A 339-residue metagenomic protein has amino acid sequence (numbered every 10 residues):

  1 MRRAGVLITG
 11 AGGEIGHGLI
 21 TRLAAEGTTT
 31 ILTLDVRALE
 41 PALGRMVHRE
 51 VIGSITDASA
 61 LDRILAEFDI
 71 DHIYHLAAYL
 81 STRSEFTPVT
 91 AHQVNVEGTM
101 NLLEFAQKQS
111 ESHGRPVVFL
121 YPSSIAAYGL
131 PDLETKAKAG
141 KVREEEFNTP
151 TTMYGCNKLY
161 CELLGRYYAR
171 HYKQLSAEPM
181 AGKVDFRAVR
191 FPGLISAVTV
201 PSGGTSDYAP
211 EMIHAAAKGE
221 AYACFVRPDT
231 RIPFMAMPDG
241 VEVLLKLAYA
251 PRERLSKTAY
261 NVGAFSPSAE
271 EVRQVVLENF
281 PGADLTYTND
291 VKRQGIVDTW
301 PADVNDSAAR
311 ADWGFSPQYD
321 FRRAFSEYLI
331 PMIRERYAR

Functional and structural regions predicted by a protein language model:
V6-E26: N-terminal Rossmann NAD(P)H-binding glycine-rich loop of SDR-like oxidoreductase domains
H48, I55-V94: NAD(P)H-binding glycine-rich loop region in Rossmannoid oxidoreductase-like domains and their noncatalytic homologs
D71, V89, Q93-M100, V117 (+3 more regions): Conserved internal alpha-helix in NAD(P)-dependent oxidoreductase domains
S84-E85, E145-T149, A181, A188-G203 (+1 more regions): A conserved pocket-lining segment of Rossmann-fold NAD(P)-dependent short-chain dehydrogenase/reductase
M100-M153: Conserved Rossmann-fold NAD(P)-dependent oxidoreductase catalytic core, especially the SDR/UDP-sugar
L130-L133, T149-F186: Active-site Tyr-X1-5-Lys
L159, G182, L194-P210, M237-P238 (+1 more regions): Glycine/proline-rich active-site loop of Rossmann-fold NAD(P)-dependent oxidoreductases
E220, F225-P228, I232-R339: C-terminal substrate-binding subdomain of Rossmann-fold SDR/epimerase-dehydratase oxidoreductases
